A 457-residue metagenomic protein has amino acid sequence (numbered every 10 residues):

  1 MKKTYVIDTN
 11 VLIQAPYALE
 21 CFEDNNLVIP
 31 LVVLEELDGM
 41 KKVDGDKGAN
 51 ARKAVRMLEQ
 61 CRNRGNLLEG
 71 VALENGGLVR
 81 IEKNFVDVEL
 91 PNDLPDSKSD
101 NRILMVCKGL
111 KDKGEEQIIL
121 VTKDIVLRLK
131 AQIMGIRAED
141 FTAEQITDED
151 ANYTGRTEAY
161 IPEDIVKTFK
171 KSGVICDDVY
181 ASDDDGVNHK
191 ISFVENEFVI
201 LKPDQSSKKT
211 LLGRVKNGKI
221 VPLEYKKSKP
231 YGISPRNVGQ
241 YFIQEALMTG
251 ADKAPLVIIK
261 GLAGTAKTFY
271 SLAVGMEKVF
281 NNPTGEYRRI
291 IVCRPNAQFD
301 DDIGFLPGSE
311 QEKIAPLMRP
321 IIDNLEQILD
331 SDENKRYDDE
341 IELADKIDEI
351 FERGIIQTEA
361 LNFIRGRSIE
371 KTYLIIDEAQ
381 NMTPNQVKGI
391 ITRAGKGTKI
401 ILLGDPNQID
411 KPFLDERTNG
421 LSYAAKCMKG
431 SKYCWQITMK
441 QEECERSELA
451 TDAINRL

Functional and structural regions predicted by a protein language model:
K3-I119, I125-P230: Active-site-proximal, substrate-binding regions of enzyme catalytic domains and RNA-binding/basic surfaces
V6, I291-C293, Q357-T358, I375 (+1 more regions): Structural recognition of the conserved hydrophobic beta-strand(s) that form the central parallel beta-sheet of P-loop
Q14-P16, E352-G389: Conserved RecA-like ASCE ATPase "motif II neighborhood" in helicase/translocase motors
G39-E69, Y423-L457: Conserved coupling/interface region of RecA-like P-loop/ASCE motor cores
G232-P255: N-terminal pre-P-loop "Q-motif" helix
I259-G261: Hydrophobic anchor at the beta1->P-loop junction of P-loop NTPases
A266-K267: Conserved glycine(s) of the Walker
Y270-D345, K411-K432: Conserved P-loop
